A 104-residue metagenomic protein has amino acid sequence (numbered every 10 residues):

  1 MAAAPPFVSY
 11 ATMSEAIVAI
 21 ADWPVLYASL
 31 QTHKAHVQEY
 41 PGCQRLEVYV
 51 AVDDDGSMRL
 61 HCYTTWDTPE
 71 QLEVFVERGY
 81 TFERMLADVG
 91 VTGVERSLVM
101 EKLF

Functional and structural regions predicted by a protein language model:
A2-S9: Extreme N-terminus of proteins, especially the signal/transit-peptide cleavage junction and the first residues
P5, T32, H36-Q44, T65-V99: An amphipathic, aromatic/His-enriched active-site/gating alpha helix that lines ligand/cofactor pockets
S9-I17, E47-R78: Short, well-ordered beta-strand segments in beta-rich or mixed alpha/beta enzyme and ligand-binding folds
I17-S29: Short, surface-exposed ligand-recognition loops at beta-strand->loop->(often short) alpha-helix junctions that present
E101-F104: Short, low-order "capping/linker" segments at domain edges
